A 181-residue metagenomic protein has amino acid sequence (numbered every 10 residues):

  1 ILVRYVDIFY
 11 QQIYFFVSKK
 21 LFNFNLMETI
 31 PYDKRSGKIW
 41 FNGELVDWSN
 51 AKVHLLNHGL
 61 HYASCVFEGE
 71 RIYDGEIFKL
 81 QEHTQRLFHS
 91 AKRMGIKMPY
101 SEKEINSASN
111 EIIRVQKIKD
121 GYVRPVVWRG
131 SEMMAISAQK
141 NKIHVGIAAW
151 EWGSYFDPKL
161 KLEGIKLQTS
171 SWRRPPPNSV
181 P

Functional and structural regions predicted by a protein language model:
I1-V3, V180: Cys/His-enriched low-complexity segments
L2, F9-Q11: Short terminal hydrophobic/aromatic SLiMs and anchors at protein ends
R4-Y5, V66: Intrinsically disordered, low-complexity regulatory regions of eukaryotic regulatory proteins
F15-F16, D120: General helical secondary-structure elements
F22-P181: Conserved alpha/beta cores of soluble small-molecule-handling proteins
